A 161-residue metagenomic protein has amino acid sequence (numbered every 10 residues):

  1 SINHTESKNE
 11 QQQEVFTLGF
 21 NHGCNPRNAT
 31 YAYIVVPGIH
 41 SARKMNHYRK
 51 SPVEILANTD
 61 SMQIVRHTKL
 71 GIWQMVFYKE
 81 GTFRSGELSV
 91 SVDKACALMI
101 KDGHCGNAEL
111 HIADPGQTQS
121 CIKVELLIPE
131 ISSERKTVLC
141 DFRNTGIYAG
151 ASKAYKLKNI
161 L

Functional and structural regions predicted by a protein language model:
S1-T17, F83-S91, K123: Trp/Gly-enriched beta-strand surface patches
E6-K8, N21, V53: Short, flexible coil/linker segments at or flanking structured domains
Q13-R27: Exposed beta-sheet edge/beta-hairpin loop segments within beta-rich domains
R27-A29, G106: Short, well-ordered loop/turn elements at secondary-structure boundaries
V36-L161: Non-catalytic terminal regions with compositionally biased, polar/charged low complexity
